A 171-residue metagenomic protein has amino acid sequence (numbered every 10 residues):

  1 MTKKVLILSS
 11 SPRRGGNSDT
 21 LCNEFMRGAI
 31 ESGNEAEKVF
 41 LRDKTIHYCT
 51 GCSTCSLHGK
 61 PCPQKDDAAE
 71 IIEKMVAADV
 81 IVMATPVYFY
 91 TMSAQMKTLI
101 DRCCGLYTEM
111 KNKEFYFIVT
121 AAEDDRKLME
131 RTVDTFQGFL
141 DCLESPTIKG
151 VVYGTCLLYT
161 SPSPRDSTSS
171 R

Functional and structural regions predicted by a protein language model:
M1-A84, Y90-D101, G105-L106: N-terminal beta1-alpha1-beta2 submodule of the flavodoxin-like/Rossmannoid cofactor-binding fold
L8-S9, A84, F117-A121, V151-Y153: Short beta-strands and strand-loop turn motifs
P12-G15, V87-Y90, A121-R126, L157-L158: Short histidine/acidic/glycine/proline-rich micro-motifs that form metal- and phosphate-coordinating active-site loops
A36-K38, P146-Y153: Short beta-strand elements in bilobed, periplasmic/extracellular small-molecule ligand-binding domains
L41-D43, Y153-L158: Short beta->alpha junction loops
T85-P86, R165: Short, proline-centered helix/strand-breaking motifs
K111-K149: Short, glycine-/small-residue-rich phosphate/pyrophosphate-handling segment
Y159-S170: Single conserved hydrophobic/aromatic residue that forms the stacking wall/gate of nucleotide- or nucleobase-binding
